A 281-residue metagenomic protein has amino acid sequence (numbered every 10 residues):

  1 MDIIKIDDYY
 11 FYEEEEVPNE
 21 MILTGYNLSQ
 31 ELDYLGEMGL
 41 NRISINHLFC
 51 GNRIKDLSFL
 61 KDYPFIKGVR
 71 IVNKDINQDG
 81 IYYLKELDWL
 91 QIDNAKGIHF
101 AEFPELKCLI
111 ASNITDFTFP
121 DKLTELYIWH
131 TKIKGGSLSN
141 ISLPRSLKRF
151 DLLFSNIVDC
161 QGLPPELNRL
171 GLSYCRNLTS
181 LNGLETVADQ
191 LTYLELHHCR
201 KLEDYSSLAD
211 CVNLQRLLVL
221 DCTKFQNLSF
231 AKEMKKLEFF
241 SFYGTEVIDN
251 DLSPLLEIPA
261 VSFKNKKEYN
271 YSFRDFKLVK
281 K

Functional and structural regions predicted by a protein language model:
I3-Y9, V17-Q30, R42-K55, F65-N77 (+8 more regions): Concave beta-strand-loop units of leucine-rich repeat
E31-G39: Extended Gly/Ser/Thr-rich low-complexity repeat segments, especially those forming or decorating extracellular
L57-F59: Amphipathic alpha-helical interaction surfaces in cytosolic regulatory modules
